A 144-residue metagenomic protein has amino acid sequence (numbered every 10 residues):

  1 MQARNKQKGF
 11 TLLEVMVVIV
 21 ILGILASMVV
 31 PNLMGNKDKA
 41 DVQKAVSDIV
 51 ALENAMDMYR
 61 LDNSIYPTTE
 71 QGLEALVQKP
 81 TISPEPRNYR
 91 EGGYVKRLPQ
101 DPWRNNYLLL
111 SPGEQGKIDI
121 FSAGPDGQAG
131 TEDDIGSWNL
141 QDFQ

Functional and structural regions predicted by a protein language model:
M1-F10: N-terminal leader/signal peptides at the extreme start of proteins
Q7, I21-I24, E70, S122: Short glycine/serine/threonine-biased micro-segments
F10, M28, Q71: Short beta-to-alpha loop/turn elements within the nucleotide-binding domains of ABC transporters
L13-N32: Alpha-helical hydrophobic helix detector
S27, G35, L61: Short, conserved catalytic or interaction motifs in soluble domains
N32-A51: Aliphatic-rich helix starts adjacent to a transmembrane/signal segment
N54-Q144: Low-complexity, acidic interaction segments enriched in glycine
